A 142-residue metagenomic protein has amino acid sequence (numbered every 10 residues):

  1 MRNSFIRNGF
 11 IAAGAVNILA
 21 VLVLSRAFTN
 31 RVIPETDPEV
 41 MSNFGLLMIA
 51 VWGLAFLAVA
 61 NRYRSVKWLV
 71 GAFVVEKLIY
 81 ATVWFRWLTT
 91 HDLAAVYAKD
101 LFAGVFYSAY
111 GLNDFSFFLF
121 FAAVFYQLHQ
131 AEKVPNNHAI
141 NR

Functional and structural regions predicted by a protein language model:
M1, H129-R142: Short, charged juxtamembrane terminal tails flanking transmembrane helices
M1-N17: Cytosolic juxtamembrane helix and N-cap/initiation of the first transmembrane helix
R2-R7, F28-P38: Short juxtamembrane and helix-loop transition motifs at transmembrane-helix boundaries in membrane proteins
A15-L19, E39-N61, V75-T82, L112: Core segments of alpha-helical transmembrane spans in multipass integral membrane proteins
V23-I33, A60-N61, R86-L93: Juxtamembrane "helix-exit" motif on the non-cytosolic side of transmembrane helices
V32-S42, K67-F73, V96-Y110: Non-cytosolic membrane-interface motifs at loop->transmembrane helix junctions
R64-L93: Mid-chain, well-packed structural core segment of small domains
A109-P135: Membrane-water interface at the C-terminal end of transmembrane alpha helices
